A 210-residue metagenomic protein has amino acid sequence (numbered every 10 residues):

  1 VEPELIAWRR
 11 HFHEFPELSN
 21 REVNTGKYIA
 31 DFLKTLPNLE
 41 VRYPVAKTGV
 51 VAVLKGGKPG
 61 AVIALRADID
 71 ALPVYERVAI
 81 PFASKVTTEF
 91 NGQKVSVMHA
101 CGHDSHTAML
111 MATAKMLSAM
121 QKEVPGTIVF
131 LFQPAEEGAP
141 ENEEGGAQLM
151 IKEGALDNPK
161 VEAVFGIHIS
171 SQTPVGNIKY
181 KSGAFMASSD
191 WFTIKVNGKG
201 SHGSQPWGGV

Functional and structural regions predicted by a protein language model:
V1-H99, A108-P125: Acidic/His- and Gly-rich active-site-bordering loop/insert found across diverse amide/peptide-bond hydrolases
V86-M98, D104-S105, K122-V210: Histidine/acidic-residue-rich, glycine-tolerant segments that coordinate divalent metal ions
